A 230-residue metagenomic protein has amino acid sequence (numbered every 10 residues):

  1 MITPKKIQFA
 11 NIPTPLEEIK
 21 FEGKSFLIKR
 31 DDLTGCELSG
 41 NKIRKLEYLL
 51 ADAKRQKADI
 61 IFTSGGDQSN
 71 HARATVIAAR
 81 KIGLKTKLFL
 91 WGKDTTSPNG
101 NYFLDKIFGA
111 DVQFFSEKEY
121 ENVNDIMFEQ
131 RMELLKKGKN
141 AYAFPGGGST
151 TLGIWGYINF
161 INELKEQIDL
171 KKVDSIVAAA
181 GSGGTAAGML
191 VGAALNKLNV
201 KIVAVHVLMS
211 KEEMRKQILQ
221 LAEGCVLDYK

Functional and structural regions predicted by a protein language model:
M1-K230: PLP-dependent amino-acid enzyme catalytic core
